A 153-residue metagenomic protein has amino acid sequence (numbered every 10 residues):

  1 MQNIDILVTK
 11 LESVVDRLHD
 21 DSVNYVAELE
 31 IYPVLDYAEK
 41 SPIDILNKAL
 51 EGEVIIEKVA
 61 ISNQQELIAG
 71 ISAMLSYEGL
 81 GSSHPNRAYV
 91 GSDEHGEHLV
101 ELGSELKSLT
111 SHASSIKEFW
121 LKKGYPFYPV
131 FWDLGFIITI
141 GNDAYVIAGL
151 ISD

Functional and structural regions predicted by a protein language model:
M1-V90: N-terminal "domain-start" segment
S92-H95: Interaction-surface and assembly-scaffold signal
E97, L102-D153: Acidic, proline/glycine-rich low-complexity IDRs
